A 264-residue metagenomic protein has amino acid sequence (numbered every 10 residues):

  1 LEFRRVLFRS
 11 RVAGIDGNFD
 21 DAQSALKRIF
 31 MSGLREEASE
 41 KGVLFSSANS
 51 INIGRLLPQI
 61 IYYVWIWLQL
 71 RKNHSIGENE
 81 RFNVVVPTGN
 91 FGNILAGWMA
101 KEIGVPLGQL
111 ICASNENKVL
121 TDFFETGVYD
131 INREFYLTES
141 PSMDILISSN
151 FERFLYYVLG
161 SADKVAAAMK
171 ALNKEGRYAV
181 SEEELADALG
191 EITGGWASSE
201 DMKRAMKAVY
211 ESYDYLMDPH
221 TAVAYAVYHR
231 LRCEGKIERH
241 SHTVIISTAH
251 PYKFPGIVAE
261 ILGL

Functional and structural regions predicted by a protein language model:
L1, A48-L56, V84-N90, C112 (+3 more regions): Active-site nucleophile and cofactor-binding loops and adjacent substrate-binding regions of central metabolic enzymes
L1, N90-G97, L120, H220-Y225 (+1 more regions): Short glycine/serine/threonine-rich phosphate/pyrophosphate-binding segments that cradle anionic phosphate groups
E2-L7: Short, small-residue-biased leader/transition segments that mark boundaries at the very start of proteins
R9-V12, S47, R133-S142, D187-E191: Short beta-alpha connecting loops at secondary-structure transitions that line or flank enzyme active sites
V12-V43, T138-A167: C-terminal domain-closing interface element
L34, S39-H74, E78-R81, Y157-R239: Active-site-adjacent helical/loop segments in soluble small-molecule enzymes
R81-F82, V86-A167: A conserved active-site cap/scaffold subdomain adjacent to cofactor or substrate pockets
V105-E125, A226-L264: Catalytic phosphate/nucleotide-handling subdomain of diverse soluble enzymes
